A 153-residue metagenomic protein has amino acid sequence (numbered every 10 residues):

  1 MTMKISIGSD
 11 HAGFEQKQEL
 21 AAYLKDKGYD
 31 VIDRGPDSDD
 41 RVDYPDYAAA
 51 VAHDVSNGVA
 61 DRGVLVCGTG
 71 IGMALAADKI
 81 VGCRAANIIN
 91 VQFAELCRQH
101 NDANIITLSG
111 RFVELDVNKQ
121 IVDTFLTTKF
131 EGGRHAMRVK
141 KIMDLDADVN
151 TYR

Functional and structural regions predicted by a protein language model:
K4-L20: N-terminal beta1-alpha1 ligand-phosphate binding loop
G8, A12, V91-R153: C-terminal binding/interaction regions
Y23-D30: Short helix-loop-beta junction
D30-R41: A short beta-strand-loop structural module common to alpha/beta enzyme folds
P36-D37, T69, G110-F112: Short, ordered loop/turn segments at secondary-structure junctions
Y47-N87: Helix-adjacent hinge/juxtasegments
